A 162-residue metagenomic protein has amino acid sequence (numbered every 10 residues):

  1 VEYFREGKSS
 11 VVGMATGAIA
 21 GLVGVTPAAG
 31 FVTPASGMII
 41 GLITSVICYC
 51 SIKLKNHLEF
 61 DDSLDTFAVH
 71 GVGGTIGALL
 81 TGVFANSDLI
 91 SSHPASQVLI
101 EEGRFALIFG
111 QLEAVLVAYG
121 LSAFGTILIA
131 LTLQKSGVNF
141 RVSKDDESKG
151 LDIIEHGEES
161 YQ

Functional and structural regions predicted by a protein language model:
V1-Q162: Glycine- and aromatic-enriched membrane alpha-helices
